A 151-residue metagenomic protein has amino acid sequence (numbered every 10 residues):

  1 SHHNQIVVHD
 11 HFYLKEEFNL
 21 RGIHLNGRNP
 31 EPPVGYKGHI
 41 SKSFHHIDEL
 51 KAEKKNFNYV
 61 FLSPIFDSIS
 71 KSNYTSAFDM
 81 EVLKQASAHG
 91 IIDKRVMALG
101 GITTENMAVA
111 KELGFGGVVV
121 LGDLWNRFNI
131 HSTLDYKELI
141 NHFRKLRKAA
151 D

Functional and structural regions predicted by a protein language model:
S1-H2, D79: Helix N-terminus capping/helix-initiation residues
H2, Y36, I92-D93: Helix C-cap/helix->beta junction micro-motif
H2-Q5, N73-Y74: Short, flexible loop segments at the rims of nucleotide/cofactor-binding pockets, characterized by
I6-R21, H45-F57, S87-I92, V96-V120 (+3 more regions): Catalytic cores of alpha/beta
H24-K51: S-adenosyl-L-methionine/SAH cofactor-binding core of RNA-modifying enzymes
L25-V34, Y59-Y74, M107-A149: Glycine-rich phosphate-binding active-site loops on the catalytic face of alpha/beta enzymes
Y74-K84: Charged helix-capping and loop-helix junction motifs
